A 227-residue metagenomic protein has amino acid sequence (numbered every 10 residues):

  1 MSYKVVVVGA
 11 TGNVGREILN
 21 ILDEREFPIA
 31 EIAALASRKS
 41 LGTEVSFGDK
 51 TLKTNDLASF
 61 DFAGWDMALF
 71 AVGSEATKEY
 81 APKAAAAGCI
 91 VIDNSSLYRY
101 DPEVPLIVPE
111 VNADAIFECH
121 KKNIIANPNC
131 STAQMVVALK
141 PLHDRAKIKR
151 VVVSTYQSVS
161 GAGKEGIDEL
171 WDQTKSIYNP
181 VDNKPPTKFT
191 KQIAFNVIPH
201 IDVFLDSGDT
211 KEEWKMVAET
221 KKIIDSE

Functional and structural regions predicted by a protein language model:
M1-I193, G208, S226: N-terminal Rossmann-like NAD(P) cofactor-binding subdomain of oxidoreductases, focused on the glycine-rich
I193-E227: Oxyanion-binding "anion nests"
